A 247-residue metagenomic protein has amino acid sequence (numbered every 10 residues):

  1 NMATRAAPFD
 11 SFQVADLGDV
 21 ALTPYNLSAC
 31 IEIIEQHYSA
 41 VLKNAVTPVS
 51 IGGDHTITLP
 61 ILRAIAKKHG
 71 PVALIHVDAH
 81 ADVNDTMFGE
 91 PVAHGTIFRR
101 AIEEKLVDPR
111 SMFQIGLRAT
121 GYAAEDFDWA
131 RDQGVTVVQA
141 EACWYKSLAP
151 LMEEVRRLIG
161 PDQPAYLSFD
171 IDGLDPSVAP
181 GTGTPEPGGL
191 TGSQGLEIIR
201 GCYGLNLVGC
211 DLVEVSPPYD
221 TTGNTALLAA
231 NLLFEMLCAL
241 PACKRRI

Functional and structural regions predicted by a protein language model:
N1-S50, T56-H69, W129, T136-I247: Catalytic cores of soluble, metal-dependent hydrolases
Y25, I57-P60, A81-T86, T120-A124 (+1 more regions): Short, well-ordered, mixed-charge alpha-helical segments that flank or form enzyme active sites
E32, Y38, K43-S111: Active-site histidine-anchored catalytic micro-motif
A81-D82, R118-Y122, C143-K146, G173-L174: Short, catalytically relevant binding-site loops at active-site mouths
E104-L106, R118-A130: Glycine-rich phosphate/diphosphate-binding loop of Rossmann-like nucleotide-binding domains
L106-R110, D132, G160-D162: Short gly/pro-enriched beta-turn/loop segments at secondary-structure junctions
S111, T120-G121, D126, P161-A165: Aromatic-lined glycan-binding groove of carbohydrate-active enzymes
